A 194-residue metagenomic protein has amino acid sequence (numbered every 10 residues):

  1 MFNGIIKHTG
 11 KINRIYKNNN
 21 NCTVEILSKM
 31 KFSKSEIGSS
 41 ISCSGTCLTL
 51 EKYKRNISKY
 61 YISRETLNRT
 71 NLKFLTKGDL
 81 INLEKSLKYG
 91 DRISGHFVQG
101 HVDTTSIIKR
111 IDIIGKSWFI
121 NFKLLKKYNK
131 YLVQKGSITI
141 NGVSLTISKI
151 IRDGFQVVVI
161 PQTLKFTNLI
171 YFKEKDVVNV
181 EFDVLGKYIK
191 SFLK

Functional and structural regions predicted by a protein language model:
M1-K194: Conserved loop->alpha-helix
